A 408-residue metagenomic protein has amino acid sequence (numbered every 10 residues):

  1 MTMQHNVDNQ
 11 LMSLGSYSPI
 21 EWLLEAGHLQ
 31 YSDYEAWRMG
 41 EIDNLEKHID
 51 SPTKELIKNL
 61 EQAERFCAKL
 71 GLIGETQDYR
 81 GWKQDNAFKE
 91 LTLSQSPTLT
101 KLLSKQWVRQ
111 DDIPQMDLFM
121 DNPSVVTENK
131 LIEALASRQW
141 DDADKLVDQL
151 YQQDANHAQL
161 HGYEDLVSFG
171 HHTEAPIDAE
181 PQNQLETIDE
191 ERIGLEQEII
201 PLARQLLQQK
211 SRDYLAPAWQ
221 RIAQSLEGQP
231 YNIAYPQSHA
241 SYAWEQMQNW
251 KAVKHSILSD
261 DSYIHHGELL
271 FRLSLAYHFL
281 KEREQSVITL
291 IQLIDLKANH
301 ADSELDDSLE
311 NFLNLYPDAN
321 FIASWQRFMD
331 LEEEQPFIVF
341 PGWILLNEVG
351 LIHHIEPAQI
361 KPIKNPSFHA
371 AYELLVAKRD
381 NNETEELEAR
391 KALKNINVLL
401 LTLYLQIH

Functional and structural regions predicted by a protein language model:
M1-I20, E25, L29-Q30, E35-D50 (+2 more regions): Positively charged, polyanion-binding regions of nucleic-acid-associated proteins
Y34, W140-I177, S262-F271: Short, charge-rich amphipathic alpha-helical segments embedded in non-transmembrane helical bundles/solenoids
E55-M116: Phospho-regulated, low-complexity intrinsically disordered regions of nuclear gene-regulatory and chromatin-associated
M120-T127, N156-H157, E191-I200, G228-S238 (+2 more regions): Generic helix N-cap/helix-start motif at coil->alpha-helix transitions
P123, T127-K130, H161, Q237 (+4 more regions): TPR repeat positional signature
E133-A134, L150, V167, H239-W244 (+1 more regions): Residue-level signature for tetratricopeptide repeat
L135-D144, H172-I177, R192, R204-R221 (+1 more regions): Helix-turn-helix repeat elements of alpha-solenoid scaffolds
Y214-R221, L226, P230-I233, Y242-Q246 (+2 more regions): Eukaryotic alpha-helical solenoid repeat scaffolds
